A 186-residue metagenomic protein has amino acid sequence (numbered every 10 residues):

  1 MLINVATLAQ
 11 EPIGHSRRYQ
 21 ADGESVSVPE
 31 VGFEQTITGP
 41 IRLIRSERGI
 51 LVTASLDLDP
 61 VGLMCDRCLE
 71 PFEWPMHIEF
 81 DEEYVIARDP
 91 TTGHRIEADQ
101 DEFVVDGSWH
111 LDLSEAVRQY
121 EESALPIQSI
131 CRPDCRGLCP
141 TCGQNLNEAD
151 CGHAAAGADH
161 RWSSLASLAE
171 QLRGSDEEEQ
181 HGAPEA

Functional and structural regions predicted by a protein language model:
M1-A186: Acidic and generally charged, gly/proline-rich low-complexity regions
